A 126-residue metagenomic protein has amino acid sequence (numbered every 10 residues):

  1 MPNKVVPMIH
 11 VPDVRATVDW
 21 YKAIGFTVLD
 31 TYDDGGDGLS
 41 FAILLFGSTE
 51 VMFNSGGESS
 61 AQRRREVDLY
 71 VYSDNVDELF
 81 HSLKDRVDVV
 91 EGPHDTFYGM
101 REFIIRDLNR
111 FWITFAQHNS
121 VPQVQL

Functional and structural regions predicted by a protein language model:
M1-V18, V67-L69, A116-L126: N-terminal beta-strand motif that seeds the catalytic metal site of vicinal oxygen chelate
P2, M8-E50: Core segments of cupin and vicinal oxygen chelate
K4-D13, F41-L45, S60-D85, R101-R106: Vicinal oxygen chelate
Y21, S55, Q117: Pocket-edge structural micro-motifs
Y32, S40, F80-L126: Vicinal oxygen chelate
E50-V51, V90: Predominantly a core beta-strand signature of beta-propeller blades across repeat-based propeller domains
V51-N54, I113-T114: Conserved beta-strand in the GNAT
S55-S60, S120: A short, sequence-level motif marking secondary-structure junctions
